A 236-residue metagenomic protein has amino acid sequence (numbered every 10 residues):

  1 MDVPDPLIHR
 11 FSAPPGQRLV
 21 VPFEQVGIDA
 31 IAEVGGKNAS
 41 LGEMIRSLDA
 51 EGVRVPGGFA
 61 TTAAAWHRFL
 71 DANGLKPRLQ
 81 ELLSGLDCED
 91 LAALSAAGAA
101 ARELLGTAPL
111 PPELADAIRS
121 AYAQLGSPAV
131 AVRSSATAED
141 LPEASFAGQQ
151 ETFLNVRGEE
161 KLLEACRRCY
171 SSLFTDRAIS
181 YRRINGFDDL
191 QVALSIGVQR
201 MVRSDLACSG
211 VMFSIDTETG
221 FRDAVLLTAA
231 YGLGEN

Functional and structural regions predicted by a protein language model:
M1-G197: N-terminal beta-alpha lobe that positions the nucleotide/phosphoryl donor in ATP/NTP-coupled carboxylate activation
I28, T137-E139, E151, E159-K161 (+3 more regions): Short, glycine-/Ser/Thr-/acidic-enriched flexible segments
R133, A144, L154-N155, A165-C166 (+2 more regions): Beta-strand scaffold of nucleotide-dependent catalytic cores
D188-I215: Structured beta-strand/loop patches that form or line metal/cofactor-binding pockets in enzymes
